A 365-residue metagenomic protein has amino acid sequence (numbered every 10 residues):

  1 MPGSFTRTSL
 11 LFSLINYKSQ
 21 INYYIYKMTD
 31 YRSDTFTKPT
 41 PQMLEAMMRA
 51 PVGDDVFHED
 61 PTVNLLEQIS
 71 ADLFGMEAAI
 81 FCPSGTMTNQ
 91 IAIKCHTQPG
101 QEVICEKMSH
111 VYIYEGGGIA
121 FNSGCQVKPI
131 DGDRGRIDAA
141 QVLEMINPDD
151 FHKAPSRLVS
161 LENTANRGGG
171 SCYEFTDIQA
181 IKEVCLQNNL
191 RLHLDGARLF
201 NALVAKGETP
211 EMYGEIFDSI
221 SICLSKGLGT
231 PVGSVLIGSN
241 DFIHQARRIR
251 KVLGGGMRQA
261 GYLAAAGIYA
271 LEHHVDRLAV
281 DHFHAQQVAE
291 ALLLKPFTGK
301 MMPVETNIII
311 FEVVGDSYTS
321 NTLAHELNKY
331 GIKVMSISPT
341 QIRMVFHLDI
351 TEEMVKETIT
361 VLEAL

Functional and structural regions predicted by a protein language model:
S9-K27: Short, basic, low-complexity termini and linkers enriched in Ser/Thr/Gly/Pro that act as targeting/leader peptides
T29-S317, N321-H325, K329-Y330, M335-I350 (+1 more regions): Conserved PLP-enzyme active-site core in the AAT-like
